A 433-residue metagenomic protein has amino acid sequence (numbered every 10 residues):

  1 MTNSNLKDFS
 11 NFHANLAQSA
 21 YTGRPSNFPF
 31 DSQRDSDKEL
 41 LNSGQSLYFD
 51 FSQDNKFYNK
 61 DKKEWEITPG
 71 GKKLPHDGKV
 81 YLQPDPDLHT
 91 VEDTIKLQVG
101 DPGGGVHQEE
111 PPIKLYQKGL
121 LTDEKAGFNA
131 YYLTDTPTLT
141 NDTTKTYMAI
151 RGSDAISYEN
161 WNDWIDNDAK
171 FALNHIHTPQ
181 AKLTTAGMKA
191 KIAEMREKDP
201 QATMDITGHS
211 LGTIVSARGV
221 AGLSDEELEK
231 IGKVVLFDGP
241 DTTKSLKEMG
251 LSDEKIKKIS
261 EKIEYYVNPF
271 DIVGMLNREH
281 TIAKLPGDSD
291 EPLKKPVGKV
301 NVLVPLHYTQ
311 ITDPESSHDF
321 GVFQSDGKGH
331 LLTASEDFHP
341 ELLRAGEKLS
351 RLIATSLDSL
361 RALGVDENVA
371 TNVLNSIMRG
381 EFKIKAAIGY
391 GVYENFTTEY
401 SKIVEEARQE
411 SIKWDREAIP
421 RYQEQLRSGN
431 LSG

Functional and structural regions predicted by a protein language model:
M1-L88: N-terminal low-complexity, Ser/Thr- and acidic-residue-enriched intrinsically disordered segments
N5, P137-T138, D142-K145, A190-D205 (+1 more regions): Serine hydrolase/lipase
N15, S19-A20, G187, K191 (+1 more regions): Residues that form generic nucleotide/phosphate-binding pockets
T22, G152-I156, G212, P240-T243 (+1 more regions): Short loop/turn segments at secondary-structure transitions that flank enzyme active sites
S52-T207, D225-K233, K244-M249, S260 (+1 more regions): A conserved cap/lid and substrate-binding interface adjacent to the catalytic center of lipid-processing enzymes
G208-G212, S216: Gly/Ala-rich beta-loop-alpha elbow adjacent to hydrolase catalytic centers
